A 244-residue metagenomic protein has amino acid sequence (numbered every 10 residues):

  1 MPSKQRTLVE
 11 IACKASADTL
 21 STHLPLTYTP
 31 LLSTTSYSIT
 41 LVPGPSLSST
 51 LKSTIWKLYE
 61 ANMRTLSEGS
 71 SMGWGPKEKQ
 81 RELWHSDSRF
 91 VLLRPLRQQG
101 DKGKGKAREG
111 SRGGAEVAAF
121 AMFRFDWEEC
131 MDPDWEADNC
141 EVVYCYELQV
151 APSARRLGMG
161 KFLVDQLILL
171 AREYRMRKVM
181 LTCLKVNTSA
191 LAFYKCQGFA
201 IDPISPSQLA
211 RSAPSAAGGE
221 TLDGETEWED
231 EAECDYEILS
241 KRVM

Functional and structural regions predicted by a protein language model:
M1-S53: Conserved N-terminal entry element of GNAT/NAT acetyltransferase domains
E10, P45-K52, W56-S153, V164 (+2 more regions): Acetyl-CoA-dependent GNAT
A151-D165, Y174, K185-A192, C196: Conserved glycine-rich acetyl-CoA-binding loop
R172-T182: Conserved GNAT acetyl-CoA-binding A-motif
L181-L191, S207-A216: Conserved beta-strand-loop-alpha-helix junction that forms the acyl-donor binding cleft
K195-S205: Conserved acetyl-CoA-binding loop of GNAT-fold acetyltransferases
S207-E231: Short proline/glycine-enriched turn/loop segments at secondary-structure junctions
E227-M244: C-terminal helix/juxtamembrane-tail motif
